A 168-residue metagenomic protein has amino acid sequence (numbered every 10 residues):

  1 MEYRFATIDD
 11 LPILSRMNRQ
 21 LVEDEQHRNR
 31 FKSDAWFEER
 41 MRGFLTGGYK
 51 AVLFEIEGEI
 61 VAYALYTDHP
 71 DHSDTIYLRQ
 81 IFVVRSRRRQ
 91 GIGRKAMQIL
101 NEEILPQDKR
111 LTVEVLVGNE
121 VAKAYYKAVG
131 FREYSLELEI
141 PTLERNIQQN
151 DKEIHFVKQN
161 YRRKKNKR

Functional and structural regions predicted by a protein language model:
E2-R16, N166: A short beta-loop-alpha structural element at the N-terminal edge of CoA-dependent acyl/N-acetyltransferase catalytic
R19-R40: Conserved GNAT-fold acetyl-CoA-binding loop/helix
R42-L53, Y77: A short helix-loop-beta-strand connector motif used in the catalytic cores of GNAT acetyltransferases and, in some
L53, E59-D68, Y77, F82: Conserved beta-strand in the GNAT
I81-R88, L116: A short, internal acetyl-CoA/4′-phosphopantetheine-binding micro-motif in the GNAT/acyltransferase core
R87, G91-I99: Conserved acetyl-CoA pyrophosphate-binding loop and the N-cap/start of the following alpha-helix in GNAT-like
R94, V117-S135: Conserved active-site alpha-helix within GNAT-family acetyltransferase domains
T112-K123, E139-E144: Conserved beta-strand-loop-alpha-helix junction that forms the acyl-donor binding cleft
